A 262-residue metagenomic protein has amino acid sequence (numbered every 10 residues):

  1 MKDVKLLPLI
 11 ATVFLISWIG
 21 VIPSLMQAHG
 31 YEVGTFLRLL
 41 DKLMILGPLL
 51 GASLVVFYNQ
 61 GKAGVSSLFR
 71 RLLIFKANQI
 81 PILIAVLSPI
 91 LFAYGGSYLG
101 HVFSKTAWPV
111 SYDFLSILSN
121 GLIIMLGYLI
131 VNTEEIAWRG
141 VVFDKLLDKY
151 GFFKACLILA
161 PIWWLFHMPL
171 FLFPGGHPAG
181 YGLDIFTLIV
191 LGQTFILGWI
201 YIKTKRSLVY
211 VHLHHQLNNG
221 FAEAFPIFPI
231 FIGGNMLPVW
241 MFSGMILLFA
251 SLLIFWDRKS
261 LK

Functional and structural regions predicted by a protein language model:
M1-A11: N-terminal membrane topogenic signal
V13-I22, L49-V55, V86-G96, M241-K259: Hydrophobic core of alpha-helical transmembrane segments in multi-pass integral membrane proteins
F14-I22, I90-G95, Y128, P161-L170 (+1 more regions): Aromatic-anchored segments of alpha-helical transmembrane domains
L25-L39, A63-R139, F143-K149, G175-G182 (+2 more regions): Juxtamembrane helix-loop-helix connectors linking adjacent transmembrane helices in multi-pass membrane enzymes
T35-N59: Functionally critical transmembrane alpha-helices in membrane proteins and complexes, commonly lining
E134-A160, I202-S207: Membrane-interface helix/loop boundary segments of multi-pass membrane proteins
L191-T204: Alpha-helical transmembrane segments in multipass membrane proteins, preferentially the mid-helix core
T204, V209, H214-K262: C-terminal membrane module of polytopic membrane proteins
